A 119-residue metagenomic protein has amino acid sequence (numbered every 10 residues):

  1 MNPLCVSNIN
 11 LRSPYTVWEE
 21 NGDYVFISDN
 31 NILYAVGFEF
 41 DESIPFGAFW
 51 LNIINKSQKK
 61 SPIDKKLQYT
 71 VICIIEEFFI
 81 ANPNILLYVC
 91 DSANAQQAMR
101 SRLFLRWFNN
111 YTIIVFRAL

Functional and structural regions predicted by a protein language model:
M1-L119: Non-catalytic substrate-recognition and accessory regions of acyl/acetyltransferase enzymes
